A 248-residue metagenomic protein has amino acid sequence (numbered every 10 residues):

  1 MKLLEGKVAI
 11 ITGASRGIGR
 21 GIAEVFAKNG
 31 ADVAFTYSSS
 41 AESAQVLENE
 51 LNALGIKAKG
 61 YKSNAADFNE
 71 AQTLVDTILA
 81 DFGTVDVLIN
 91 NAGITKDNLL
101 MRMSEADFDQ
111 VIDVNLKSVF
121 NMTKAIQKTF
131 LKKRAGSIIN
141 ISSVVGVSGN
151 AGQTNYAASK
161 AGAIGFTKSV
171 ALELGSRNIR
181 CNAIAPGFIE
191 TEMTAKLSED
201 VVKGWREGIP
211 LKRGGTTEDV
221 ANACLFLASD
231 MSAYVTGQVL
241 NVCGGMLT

Functional and structural regions predicted by a protein language model:
V8, S15-G17: Conserved glycine-rich cofactor-binding loop
A31-V46: Conserved glycine-rich Rossmann-like NAD(P)H-binding loop of the short-chain dehydrogenase/reductase
L99-L100, S104-I112, T194, W205: Substrate-binding pocket helix/loop in short-chain dehydrogenase/reductase
T123, S159, T167: Active-site helix of classical SDR
K128, L172-S176, A233: Alpha-helical segment proximal to the catalytic Tyr-Lys
S143: Residue(s) in the substrate-gating loop at a strand-loop-helix junction that position the organic substrate next
A183, R206-M231, V235, V242-G244: C-terminal helical subdomain
